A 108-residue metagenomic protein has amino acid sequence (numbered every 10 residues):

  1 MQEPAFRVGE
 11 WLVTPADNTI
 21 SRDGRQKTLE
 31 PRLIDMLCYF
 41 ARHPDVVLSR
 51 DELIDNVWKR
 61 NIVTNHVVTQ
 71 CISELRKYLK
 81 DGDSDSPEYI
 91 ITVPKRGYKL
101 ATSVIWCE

Functional and structural regions predicted by a protein language model:
Q2-V8, V13, S21, K27-T28 (+3 more regions): DNA-binding patch around the recognition helix
R25-V57: Short amphipathic alpha-helical recognition elements used for nucleic-acid or partner binding across transcription
R60: Catalytic strand-loop-helix junctions within cyclic-nucleotide turnover domains
